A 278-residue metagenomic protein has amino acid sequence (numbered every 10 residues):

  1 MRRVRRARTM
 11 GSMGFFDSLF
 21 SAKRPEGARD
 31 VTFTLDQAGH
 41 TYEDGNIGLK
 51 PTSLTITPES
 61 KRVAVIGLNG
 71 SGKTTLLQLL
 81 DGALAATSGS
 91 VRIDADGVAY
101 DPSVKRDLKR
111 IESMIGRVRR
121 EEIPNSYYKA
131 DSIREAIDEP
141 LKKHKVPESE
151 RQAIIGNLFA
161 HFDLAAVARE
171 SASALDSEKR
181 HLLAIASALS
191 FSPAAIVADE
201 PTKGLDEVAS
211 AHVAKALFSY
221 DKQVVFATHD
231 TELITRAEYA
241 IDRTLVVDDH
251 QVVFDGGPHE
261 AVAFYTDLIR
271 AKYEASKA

Functional and structural regions predicted by a protein language model:
D81: Helix-to-loop junction immediately C-terminal to a conserved catalytic motif
S90-R110: ABC ATPase NBD Q-loop/coupling interface
E121, K129-K143: Q-loop/switch helix immediately C-terminal to the Walker
D138, E150-V167: Conserved ABC ATPase "signature" region
S171-L175: Conserved ABC ATPase signature
I196-E200: Catalytic Walker B motif of ABC-type/P-loop ATPase nucleotide-binding domains
Q251-A275: Conserved beta-strand-loop-alpha-helix hinge in the C-terminal portion of ABC ATPase nucleotide-binding domains
